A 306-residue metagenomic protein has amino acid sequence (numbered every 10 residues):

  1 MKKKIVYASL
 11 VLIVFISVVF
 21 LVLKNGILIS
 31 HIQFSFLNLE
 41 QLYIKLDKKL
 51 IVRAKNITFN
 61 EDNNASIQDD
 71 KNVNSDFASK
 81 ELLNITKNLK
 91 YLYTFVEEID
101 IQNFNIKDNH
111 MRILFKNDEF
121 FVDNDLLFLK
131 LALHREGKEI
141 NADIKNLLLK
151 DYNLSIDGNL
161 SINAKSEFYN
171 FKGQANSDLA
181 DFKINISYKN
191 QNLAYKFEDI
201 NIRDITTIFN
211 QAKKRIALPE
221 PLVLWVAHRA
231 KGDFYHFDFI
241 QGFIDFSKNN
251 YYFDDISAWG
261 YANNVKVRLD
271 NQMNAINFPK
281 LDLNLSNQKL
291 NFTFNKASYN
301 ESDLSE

Functional and structural regions predicted by a protein language model:
M1-K3: N-terminal Lys/Arg-rich, disordered targeting/topogenic segments
V6-V22: Hydrophobic membrane-insertion alpha-helices, especially the h-region of bacterial N-terminal signal peptides
N25-K45, K49-V52, D70-D108, F120 (+3 more regions): Extended amphipathic, helix-rich lipid-handling scaffolds
T58-F59, L290: Extracellular beta-strand scaffolds
N109, I113-K130: N-terminal glycine/threonine-rich, aromatic-flanked beta-hairpin/loop signature
A175-L179, K296-S302: Short, solvent-exposed aromatic-acidic interface loops
Y235, D303-E306: Short, intrinsically disordered, charge-balanced linker/junction segments flanking boundaries in proteins
M273-F278: Extended intrinsically disordered, low-complexity coil regions enriched in Ser, Thr, Gly, Ala and often Pro
